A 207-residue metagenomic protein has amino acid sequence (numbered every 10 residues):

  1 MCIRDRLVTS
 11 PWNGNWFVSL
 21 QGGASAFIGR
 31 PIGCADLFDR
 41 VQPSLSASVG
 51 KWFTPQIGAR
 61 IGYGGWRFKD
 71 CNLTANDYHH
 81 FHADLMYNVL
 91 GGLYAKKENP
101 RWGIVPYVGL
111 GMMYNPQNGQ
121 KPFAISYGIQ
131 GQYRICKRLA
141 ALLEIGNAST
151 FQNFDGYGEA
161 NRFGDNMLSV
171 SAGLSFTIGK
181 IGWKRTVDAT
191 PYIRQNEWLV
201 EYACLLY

Functional and structural regions predicted by a protein language model:
M1-D5, Y207: Conserved small/polar residues in nucleotide/adenosyl-binding loops
R4-G50: Short glycine/proline- and aromatic-enriched beta-strand/turn motifs that initiate or cap beta-hairpins
R6-N15, Q56, L90-G103, I135-R138 (+1 more regions): Short loop/turn motifs that connect adjacent beta-strands in outer-membrane beta-barrel proteins
G14, D39-L45, D77-F81, P100-W102 (+2 more regions): Residues that define the transmembrane beta-barrel architecture of outer-membrane proteins
F17-S19, G58-R60, G103-Y107, A140-L142 (+1 more regions): Residue-level detector of the transmembrane beta-barrel scaffold of outer-membrane proteins
L20, A24, A47-K51, A83-V89 (+4 more regions): Residues on the lipid-exposed face of transmembrane beta-strands in outer-membrane beta-barrel proteins
P55-I125: Gram-negative (and chloroplast) outer-membrane scaffold detector with strong preference for beta-barrel transmembrane
C71-L73, C136-L205: Predominantly the C-terminal beta-signal and adjacent terminal strand-loop region of outer-membrane beta-barrel
